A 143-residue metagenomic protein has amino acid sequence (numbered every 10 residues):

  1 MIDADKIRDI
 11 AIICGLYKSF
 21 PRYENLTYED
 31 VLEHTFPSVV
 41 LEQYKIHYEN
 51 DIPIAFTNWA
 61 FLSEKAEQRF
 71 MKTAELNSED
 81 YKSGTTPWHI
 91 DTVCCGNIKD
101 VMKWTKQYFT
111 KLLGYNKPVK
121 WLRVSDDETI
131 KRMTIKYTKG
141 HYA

Functional and structural regions predicted by a protein language model:
M1-L32: Short amphipathic alpha-helix that is part of the acyltransferase structural core
E33-E49, F61-E64: A short helix-loop-beta-strand connector motif used in the catalytic cores of GNAT acetyltransferases and, in some
K45, A55-T57, T92: Conserved GNAT-family N-acetyltransferase fold
N50-D51, S125: Solvent-exposed strand-loop boundary residues in beta-sheet-rich modules
D51-T57, P87: Glycine-rich phosphate/pyrophosphate-binding loop shared by adenosine-nucleotide-utilizing enzymes
A55-E67: Long, contiguous juxta-domain segments that are non-catalytic but functionally important
K65-K139: Acyl-donor binding region in acyl/amide transferases
